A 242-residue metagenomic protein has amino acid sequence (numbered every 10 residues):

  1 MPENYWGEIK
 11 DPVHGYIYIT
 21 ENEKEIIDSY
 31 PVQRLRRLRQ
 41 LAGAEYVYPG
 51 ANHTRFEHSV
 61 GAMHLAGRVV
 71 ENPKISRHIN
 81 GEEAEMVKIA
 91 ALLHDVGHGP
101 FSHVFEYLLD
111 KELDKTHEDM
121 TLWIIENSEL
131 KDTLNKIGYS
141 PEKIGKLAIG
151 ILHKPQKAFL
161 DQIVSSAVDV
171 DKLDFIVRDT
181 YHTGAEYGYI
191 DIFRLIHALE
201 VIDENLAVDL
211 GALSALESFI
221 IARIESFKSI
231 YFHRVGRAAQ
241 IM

Functional and structural regions predicted by a protein language model:
M1-R39, Y46-I89, G97-M242: Sequence-structural signature of the catalytic-core scaffold of metal-dependent phosphohydrolases that act on
